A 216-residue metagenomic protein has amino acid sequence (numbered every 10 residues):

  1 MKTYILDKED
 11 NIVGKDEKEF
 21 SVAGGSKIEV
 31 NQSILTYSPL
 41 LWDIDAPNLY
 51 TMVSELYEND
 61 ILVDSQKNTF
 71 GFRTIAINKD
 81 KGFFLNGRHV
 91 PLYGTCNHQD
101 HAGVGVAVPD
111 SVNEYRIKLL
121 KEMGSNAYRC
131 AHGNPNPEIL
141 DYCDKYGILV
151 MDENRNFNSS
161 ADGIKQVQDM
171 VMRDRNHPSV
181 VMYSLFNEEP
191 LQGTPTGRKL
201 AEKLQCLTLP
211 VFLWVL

Functional and structural regions predicted by a protein language model:
M1-H132, G147-V150, K165-Q166, V181-M182 (+2 more regions): Secreted/periplasmic carbohydrate-active enzymes, especially glycoside hydrolases
N97, G133, R155-F157, F186-E188: Active-site beta-loop-alpha junctions enriched in small/polar residues
N134-P135, D162: Short beta->alpha linker loops
P135-Y142: Active-site-adjacent beta->alpha loops and helix N-cap segments on the catalytic face of soluble alpha/beta enzymes
K145-G147, S159-L216: Active-site neighborhood of glycoside hydrolase catalytic domains
